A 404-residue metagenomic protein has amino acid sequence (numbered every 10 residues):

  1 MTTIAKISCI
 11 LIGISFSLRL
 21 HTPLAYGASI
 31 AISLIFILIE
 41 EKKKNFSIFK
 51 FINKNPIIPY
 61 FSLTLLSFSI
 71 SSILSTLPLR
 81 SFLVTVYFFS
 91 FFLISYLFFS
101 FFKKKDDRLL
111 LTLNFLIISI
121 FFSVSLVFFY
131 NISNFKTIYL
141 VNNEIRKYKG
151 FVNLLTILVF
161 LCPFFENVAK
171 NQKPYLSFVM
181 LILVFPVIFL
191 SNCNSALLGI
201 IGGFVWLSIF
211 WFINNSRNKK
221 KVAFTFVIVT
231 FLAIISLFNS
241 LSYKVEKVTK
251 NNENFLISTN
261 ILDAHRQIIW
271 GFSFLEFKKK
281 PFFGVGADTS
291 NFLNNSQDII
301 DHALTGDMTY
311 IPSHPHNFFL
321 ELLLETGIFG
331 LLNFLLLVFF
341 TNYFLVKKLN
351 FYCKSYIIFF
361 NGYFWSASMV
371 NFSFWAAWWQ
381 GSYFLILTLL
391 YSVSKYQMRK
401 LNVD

Functional and structural regions predicted by a protein language model:
M1-T76, R80, S100-R108, N114 (+3 more regions): Transmembrane signal-anchor hairpin modules in multi-pass inner-membrane enzymes, especially those that act on
A5-I12, P59-Y60, M180, S313 (+3 more regions): Loop-to-helix entry and N-terminal half of a specific, functionally important transmembrane alpha helix in multi-pass
I10-I12, L34-I37, D107-K136, R146-N214 (+5 more regions): Alpha-helical transmembrane segments of multi-pass inner-membrane proteins
I30-I37, F204, L337, I357-M369 (+1 more regions): Transmembrane alpha-helices of multi-pass inner-membrane enzymes
I57-T64, P78-S100, F115-I117, F121 (+1 more regions): Aromatic-anchored transmembrane helix interface
N114, V205-I209, K221, E325-Y363: Hydrophobic transmembrane alpha-helices and their immediate junctions
W211-I257, G271-K279, A287: A membrane-periplasm/extracellular boundary helix in multi-pass inner-membrane enzymes that assemble envelope glycans
I257-G271, K279, F283-T326: Long extracytoplasmic/lumenal interhelical loops at the membrane interface of multi-pass membrane proteins
